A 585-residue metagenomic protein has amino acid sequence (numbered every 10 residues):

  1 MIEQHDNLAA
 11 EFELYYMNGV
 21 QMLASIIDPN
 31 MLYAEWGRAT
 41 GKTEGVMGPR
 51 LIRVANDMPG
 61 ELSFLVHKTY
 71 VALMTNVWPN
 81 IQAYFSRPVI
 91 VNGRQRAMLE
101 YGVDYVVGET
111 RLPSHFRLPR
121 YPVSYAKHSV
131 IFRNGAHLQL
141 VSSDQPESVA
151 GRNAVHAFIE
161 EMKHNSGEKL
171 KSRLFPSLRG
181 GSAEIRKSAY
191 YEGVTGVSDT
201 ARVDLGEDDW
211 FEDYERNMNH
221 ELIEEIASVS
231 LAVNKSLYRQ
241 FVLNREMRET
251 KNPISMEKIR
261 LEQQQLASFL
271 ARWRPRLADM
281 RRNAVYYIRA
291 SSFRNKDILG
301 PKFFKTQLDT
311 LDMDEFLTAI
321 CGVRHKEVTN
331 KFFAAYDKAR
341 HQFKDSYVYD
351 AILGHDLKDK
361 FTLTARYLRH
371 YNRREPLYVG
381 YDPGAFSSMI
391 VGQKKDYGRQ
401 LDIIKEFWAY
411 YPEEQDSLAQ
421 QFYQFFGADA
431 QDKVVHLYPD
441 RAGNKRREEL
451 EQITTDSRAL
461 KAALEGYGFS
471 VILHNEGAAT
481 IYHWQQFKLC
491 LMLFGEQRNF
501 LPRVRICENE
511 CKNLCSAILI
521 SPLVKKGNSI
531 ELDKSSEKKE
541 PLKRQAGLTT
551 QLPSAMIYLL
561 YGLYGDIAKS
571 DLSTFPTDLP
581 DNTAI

Functional and structural regions predicted by a protein language model:
M1-L32, P541-L542: Pre-P-loop entry segment of helicase/translocase ATPase cores
M31-G108: Conserved P-loop
M74-N153: Inter-Walker segment of RecA-like/P-loop motor cores
E160-M162: Walker B catalytic acidic pair
H164-D297: ASCE P-loop NTPase helicase motor core
E257-L261, Q265, R282-N283, R289-G380: ATPase catalytic-site recognition across NTP-hydrolyzing enzymes
Q400-P541, D566-I567, T583-I585: Mg2+-dependent endonuclease catalytic cores in nucleic-acid-processing enzymes, primarily RNase H-like
L560-I585: Acidic two-metal-ion nuclease catalytic site recognized across multiple nuclease folds, prominently DnaQ/RNase D-T
